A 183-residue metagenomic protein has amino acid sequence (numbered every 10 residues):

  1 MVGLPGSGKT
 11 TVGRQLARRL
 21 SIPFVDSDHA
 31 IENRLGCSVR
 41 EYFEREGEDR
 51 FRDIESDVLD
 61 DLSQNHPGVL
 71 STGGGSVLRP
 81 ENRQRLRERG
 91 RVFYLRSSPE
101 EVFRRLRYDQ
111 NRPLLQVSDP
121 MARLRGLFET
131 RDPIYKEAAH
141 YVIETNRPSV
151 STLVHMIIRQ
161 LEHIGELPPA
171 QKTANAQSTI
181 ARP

Functional and structural regions predicted by a protein language model:
M1: Hydrophobic anchor at the beta1->P-loop junction of P-loop NTPases
L4: P-loop (Walker A) phosphate-binding loop of NTP-binding proteins
K9: Conserved lysine of the Walker
V12: Hydrophobic positions on the alpha1 helix immediately C-terminal to the Walker A/P-loop
Q15, R19, N65, E129-P183: NTP-dependent small-molecule kinase module
D26-R87, R112, R125: ATP-dependent small-molecule kinase phosphotransfer cores that center on conserved nucleotide phosphate-binding segments
G74-S76, S98-E100, P148: Short glycine-rich anion-binding loops that position phosphate/pyrophosphate groups of nucleotides and phosphorylated
E88-P133: A glycine- and Lys/Arg-enriched "phosphate-lid" helix/loop adjacent to the NTP-binding pocket of small-molecule kinases
